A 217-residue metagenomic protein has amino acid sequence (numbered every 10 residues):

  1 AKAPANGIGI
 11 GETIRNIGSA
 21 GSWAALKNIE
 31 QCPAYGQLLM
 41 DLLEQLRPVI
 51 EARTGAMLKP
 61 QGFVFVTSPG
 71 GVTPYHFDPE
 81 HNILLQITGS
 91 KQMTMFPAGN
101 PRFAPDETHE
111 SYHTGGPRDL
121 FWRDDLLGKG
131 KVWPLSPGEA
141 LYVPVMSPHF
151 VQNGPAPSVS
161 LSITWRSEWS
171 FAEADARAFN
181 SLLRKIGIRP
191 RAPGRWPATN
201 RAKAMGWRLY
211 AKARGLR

Functional and structural regions predicted by a protein language model:
A1-W122, L126-V132, S158-S160, T164-R217: N-terminal accessory scaffold of Fe(II)-dependent oxygenases
I87, W133-P148, Q152-G154: Conserved metal-binding segment of the jelly-roll/cupin
